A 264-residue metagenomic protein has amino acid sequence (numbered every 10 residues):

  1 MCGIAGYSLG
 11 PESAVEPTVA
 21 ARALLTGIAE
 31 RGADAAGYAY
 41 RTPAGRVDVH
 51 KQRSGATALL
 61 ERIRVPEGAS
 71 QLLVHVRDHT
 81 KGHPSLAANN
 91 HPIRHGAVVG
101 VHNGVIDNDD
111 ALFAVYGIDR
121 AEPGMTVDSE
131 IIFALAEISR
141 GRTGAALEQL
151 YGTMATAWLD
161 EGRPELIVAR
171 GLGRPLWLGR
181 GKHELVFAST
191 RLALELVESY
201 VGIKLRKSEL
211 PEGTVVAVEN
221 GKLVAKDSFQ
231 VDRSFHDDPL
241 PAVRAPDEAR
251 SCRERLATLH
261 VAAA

Functional and structural regions predicted by a protein language model:
M1-A264: Conserved short alpha-helical segments that host acidic/polar catalytic motifs at enzyme active sites
